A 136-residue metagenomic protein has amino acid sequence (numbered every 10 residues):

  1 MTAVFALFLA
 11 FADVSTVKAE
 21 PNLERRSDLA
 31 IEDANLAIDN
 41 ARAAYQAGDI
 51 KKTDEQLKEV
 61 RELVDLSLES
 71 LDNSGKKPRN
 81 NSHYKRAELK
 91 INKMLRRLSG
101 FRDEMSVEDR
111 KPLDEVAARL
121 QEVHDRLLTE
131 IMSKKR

Functional and structural regions predicted by a protein language model:
M1-F8: Bacterial N-terminal signal peptides
A10-R136: Long, charged/polar, soluble alpha-helical segments
